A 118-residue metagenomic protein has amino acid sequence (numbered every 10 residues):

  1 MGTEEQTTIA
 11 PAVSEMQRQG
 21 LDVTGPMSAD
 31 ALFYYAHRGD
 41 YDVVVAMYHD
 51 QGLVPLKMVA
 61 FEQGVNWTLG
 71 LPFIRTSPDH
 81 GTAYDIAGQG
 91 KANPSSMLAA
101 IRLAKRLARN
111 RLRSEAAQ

Functional and structural regions predicted by a protein language model:
M1-I9, Y35-V44, V59: Short glycine/threonine-rich loop-to-helix capping motif typified by GTGT followed within a few residues by an Asp-Pro
M1-P26: Glycine-rich phosphate/diphosphate-binding loop of Rossmann-like nucleotide-binding domains
P11-E15, V43, S96-L103: Alpha-helical scaffold segments in soluble metabolic enzymes
T24-Y35, A83-D85: Glycine-rich oxoanion-binding loops at beta->alpha junctions
Y41-Y48, N66: C-terminal accessory domains and tails appended to enzymatic cores
H49-V54: Short glycine-rich anion-binding loops that position phosphate/pyrophosphate groups of nucleotides and phosphorylated
A60-G64: Glycine-rich beta-alpha-beta "Rossmann" dinucleotide-binding loop(s) and their flanking helix/strand
V65, P72-Q118: C-terminal functional extensions of proteins
